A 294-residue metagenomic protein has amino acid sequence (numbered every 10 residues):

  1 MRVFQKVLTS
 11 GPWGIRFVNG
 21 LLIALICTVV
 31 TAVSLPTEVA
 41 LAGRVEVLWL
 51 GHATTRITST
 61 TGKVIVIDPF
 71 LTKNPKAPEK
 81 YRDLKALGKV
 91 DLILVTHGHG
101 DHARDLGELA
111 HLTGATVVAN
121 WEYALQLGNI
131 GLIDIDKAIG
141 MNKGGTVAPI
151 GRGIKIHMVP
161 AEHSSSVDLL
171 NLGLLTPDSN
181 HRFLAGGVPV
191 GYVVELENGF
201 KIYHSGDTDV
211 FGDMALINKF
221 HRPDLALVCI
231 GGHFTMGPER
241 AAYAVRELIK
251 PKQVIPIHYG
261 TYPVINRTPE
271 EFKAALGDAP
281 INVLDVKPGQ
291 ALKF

Functional and structural regions predicted by a protein language model:
M1-I15: N-terminal secretory signal peptides that target proteins for export/translocation
L8, F17-V64, L71-K73, E162 (+3 more regions): Zn-dependent metallo-beta-lactamase
A42-V45, S59-I65, T146-H157, E195-I202 (+1 more regions): Beta-strand-turn-beta hairpins that frame and shape the catalytic cleft of phosphate-ester-processing enzymes
S59-G100, R104-H111, N129, D134 (+2 more regions): Pre-active-site segment of Zn-dependent metallo-hydrolases
I67-P69, V90-G98, V118-W121, I202-G206 (+3 more regions): Active-site neighborhood of phospho(di)ester-bond hydrolases with catalytic His/Asp-centered motifs
K73-N74, G100-R104, A124-L127, G145-A148 (+5 more regions): Active-site environment of divalent metal-dependent phosphoester hydrolases
V117, G128-I150, A242-F294: Binuclear metal-ion centers of metallo-dependent hydrolases, dominated by the metallo-beta-lactamase
P177-E247, E271: Active-site-proximal loop/helix segments of hydrolase catalytic cores
